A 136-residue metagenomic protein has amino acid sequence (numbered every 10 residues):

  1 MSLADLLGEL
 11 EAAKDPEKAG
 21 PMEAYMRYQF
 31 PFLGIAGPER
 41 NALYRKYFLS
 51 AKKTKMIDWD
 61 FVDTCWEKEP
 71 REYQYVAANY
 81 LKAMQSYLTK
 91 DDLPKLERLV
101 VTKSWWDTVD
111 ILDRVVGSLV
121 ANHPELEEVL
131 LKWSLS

Functional and structural regions predicted by a protein language model:
M1-S136: Alpha-helical scaffold domains
